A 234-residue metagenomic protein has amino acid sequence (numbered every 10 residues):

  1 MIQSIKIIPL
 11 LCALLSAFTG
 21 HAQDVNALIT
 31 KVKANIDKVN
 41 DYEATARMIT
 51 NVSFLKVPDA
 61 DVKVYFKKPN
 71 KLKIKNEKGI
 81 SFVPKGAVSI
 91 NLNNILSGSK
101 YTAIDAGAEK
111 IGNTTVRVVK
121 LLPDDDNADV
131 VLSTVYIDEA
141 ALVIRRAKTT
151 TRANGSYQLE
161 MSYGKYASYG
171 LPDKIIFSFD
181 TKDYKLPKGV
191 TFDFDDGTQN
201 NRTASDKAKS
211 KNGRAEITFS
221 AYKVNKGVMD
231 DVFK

Functional and structural regions predicted by a protein language model:
M1-I8: Bacterial N-terminal signal peptides that target proteins for export
I8-A17: Bacterial N-terminal signal peptides
F18-S53, P58: N-terminal leader/targeting segments and the immediate start of mature chains
N35-Y42, L55, G112-T114, A140 (+1 more regions): Edge/loop elements at the starts and ends of beta-strands within beta-rich repeat scaffolds
Y42-M48, V62-V64, N70-N76, V131-S133 (+3 more regions): One face of beta-strands
A44-A46, A87-I90, V118: Short Pro/Gly-enriched beta-strand edge/turn motifs at strand-loop
N51-K110: An acidic-aromatic
T115-D231: Gly/Pro-enriched, hydrophobic low-complexity segments that function as extracytoplasmic propeptides/linkers
